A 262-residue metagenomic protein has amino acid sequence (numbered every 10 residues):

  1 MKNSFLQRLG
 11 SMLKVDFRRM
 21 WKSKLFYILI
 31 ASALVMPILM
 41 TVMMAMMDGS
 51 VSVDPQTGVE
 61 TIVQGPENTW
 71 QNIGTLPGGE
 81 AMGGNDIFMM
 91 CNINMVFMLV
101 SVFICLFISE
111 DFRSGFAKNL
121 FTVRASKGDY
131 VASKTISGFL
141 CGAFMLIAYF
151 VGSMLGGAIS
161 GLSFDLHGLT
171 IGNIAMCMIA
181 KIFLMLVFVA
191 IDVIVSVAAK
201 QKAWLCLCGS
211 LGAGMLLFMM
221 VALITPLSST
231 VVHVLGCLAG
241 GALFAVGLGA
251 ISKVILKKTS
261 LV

Functional and structural regions predicted by a protein language model:
M1-A33: Aromatic- and glycine-rich beta-strand/loop motifs that create alpha-glucan
K2, F26, I30-F107, A132-A199 (+1 more regions): Secretory targeting signals
R8, S126-K127: Short coil/turn motifs that cap or connect alpha-helices
D16-M20, A242-V262: Junction motif at the cytosolic side of a transmembrane helix
K24-I28, D129, W204: Residue-level recognition of membrane-helix boundary sites in multi-pass small-molecule transporters
L29-M36, K202-L216: Central hydrophobic cores of alpha-helical transmembrane segments in multi-pass integral membrane proteins
I104-V123: Transmembrane helix boundary and interhelical loop/hinge segments in multi-pass membrane proteins
M215-P226: Transmembrane alpha-helical segments of integral membrane proteins
